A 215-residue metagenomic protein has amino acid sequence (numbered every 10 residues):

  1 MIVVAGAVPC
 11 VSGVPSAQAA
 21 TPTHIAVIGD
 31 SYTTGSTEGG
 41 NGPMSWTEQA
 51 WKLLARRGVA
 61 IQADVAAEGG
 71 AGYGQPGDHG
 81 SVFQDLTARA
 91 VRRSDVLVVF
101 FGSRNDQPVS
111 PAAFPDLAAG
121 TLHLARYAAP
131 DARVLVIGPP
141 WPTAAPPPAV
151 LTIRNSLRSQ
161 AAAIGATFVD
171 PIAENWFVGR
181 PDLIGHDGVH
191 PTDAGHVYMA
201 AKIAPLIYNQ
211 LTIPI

Functional and structural regions predicted by a protein language model:
M1-P9: Bacterial N-terminal signal peptides
P9-C10, D170: Short, motif-level signal for alpha-helix interfacial/capping segments enriched in acidic residues and aromatics/proline
C10-G69, A88-A90: Serine-esterase "nucleophile elbow" of acetyl-processing enzymes
T33-T34, E38-N41, G70-G72, R104-P108 (+1 more regions): Short histidine/acidic/glycine/proline-rich micro-motifs that form metal- and phosphate-coordinating active-site loops
E38-P43, D78-H79, P148: Short, flexible/disordered intra-domain loops and linkers
A71-A88: Charged, often glycine-rich, active-site loop that binds/positions anionic groups
F83-I215: Alpha-helical cap/lid subdomain in secreted, periplasmic, or secretory-pathway luminal O-acyl-processing enzymes
